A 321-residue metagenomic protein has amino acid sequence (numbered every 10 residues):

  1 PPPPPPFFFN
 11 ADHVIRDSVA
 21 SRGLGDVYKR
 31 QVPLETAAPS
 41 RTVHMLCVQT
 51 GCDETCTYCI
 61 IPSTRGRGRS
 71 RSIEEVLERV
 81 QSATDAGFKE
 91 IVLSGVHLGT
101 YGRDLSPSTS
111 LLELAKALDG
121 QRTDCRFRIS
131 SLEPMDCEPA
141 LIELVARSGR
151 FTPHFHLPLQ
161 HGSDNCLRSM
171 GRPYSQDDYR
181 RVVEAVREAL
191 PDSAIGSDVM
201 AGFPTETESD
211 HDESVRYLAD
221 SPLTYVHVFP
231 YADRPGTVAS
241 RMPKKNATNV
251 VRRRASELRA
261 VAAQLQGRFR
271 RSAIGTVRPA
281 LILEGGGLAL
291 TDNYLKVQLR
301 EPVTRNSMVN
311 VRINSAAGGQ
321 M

Functional and structural regions predicted by a protein language model:
P2-P3, D12-Y28: Short, small-residue-biased leader/transition segments that mark boundaries at the very start of proteins
F7-F8: C-terminal active-site-capping segments
H13, G25, E54, G99 (+3 more regions): Glycine-centered loop/turn positions within well-structured domains that cap or flank conserved ligand/cofactor-binding
S21-Y101, K116, A140, F155 (+5 more regions): Proteins enriched for Cys/Gly/acidic motifs involved in redox and nucleic-acid/cofactor modification
P39-T42, C52-E54, F151, H161 (+4 more regions): Short flexible coil/turn linkers enriched for glycine and charged/polar residues that connect secondary-structure
V48, L93, I129, L157 (+5 more regions): Residue-level signature of catalytic and energy-coupling elements of molecular machines, predominantly ATP/GTP-dependent
D85-E208: Conserved SAM/AdoMet-binding glycine-rich loop
P230, R241-M321: Terminal RNA-binding accessory module
